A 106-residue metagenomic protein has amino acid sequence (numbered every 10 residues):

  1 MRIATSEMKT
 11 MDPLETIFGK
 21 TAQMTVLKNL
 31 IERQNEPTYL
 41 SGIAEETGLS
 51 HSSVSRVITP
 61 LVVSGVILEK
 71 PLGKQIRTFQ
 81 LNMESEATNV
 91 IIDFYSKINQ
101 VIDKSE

Functional and structural regions predicted by a protein language model:
R2, E86-E106: Amphipathic alpha-helical dimerization/coiled-coil segments that flank or bridge DNA-binding/regulatory modules
R2-I17: Short, Lys/Arg-enriched N-terminal segment that forms or immediately precedes the first helix of a structured domain
L14-Q23, Y39, K70-F94: Short, cationic-aromatic polyanion-contact patches
I31-E36: Short helix-capping/hinge SLiMs at alpha-helix to coil transitions
G42-E45: A short acidic, leucine-rich amphipathic alpha-helix
S52: Key DNA-contact positions within bacterial/archaeal DNA-binding proteins
I58-T59: Short, hydrophobic-biased segments on the C-terminal half of alpha helices that form "recognition helices"
G65: Glycine-centered, phosphate/nucleic-acid-interacting loop/turn motifs that mediate DNA/RNA or nucleotide
